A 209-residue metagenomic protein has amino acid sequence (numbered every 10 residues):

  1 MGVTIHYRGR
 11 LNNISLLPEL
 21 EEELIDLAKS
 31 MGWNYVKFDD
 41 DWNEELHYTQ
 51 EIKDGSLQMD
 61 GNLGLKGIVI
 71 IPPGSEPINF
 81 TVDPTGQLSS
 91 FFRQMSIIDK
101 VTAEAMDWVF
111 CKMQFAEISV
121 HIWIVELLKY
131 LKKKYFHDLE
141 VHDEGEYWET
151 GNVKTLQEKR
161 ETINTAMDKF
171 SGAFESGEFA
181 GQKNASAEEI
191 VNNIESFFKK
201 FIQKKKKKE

Functional and structural regions predicted by a protein language model:
M1-E209: Acidic (Asp/Glu-rich) sequence patches and key acidic residues that form negatively charged surfaces used
